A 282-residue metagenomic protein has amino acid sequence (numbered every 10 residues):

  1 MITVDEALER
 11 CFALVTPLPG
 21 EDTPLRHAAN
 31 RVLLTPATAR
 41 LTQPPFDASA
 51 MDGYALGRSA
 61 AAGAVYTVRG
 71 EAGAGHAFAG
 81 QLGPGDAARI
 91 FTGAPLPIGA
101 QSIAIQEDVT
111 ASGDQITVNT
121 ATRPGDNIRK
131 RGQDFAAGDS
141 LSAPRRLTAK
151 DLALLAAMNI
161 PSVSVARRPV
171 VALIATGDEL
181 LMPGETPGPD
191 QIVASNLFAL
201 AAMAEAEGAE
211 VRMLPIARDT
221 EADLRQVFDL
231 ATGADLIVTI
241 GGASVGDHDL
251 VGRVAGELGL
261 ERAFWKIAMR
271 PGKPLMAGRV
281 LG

Functional and structural regions predicted by a protein language model:
M1-F12, G188, M203-A204, L236 (+1 more regions): N-terminal intrinsically disordered, low-complexity, charge/repeat-rich segments that act as generic
M1-G63, K130: Short, low-complexity N-terminal leaders and the immediately following helix N-cap/first helix
I2, A55-P215: Short, glycine/charged-enriched hinge/interface segments at domain edges or termini
I2, E21-R26, N30-T35, A39 (+5 more regions): Flexible glycine/proline-rich
C11, S102-I103, G125, L180 (+2 more regions): Short gly/pro/ser/thr-enriched loop/turn and capping motifs at secondary-structure boundaries
C11-L18, T35, P144, M158-P161 (+5 more regions): Change "in soluble alpha/beta enzymes" to "in soluble alpha/beta proteins
P36-T42, G125-I128, A156-S162, R262 (+1 more regions): Glycine-rich, charged/polar anion/phosphate-binding loops that engage phosphate groups from diverse ligands
Q191, L197, A206-G282: Short glycine/threonine-rich loop/turn motifs
